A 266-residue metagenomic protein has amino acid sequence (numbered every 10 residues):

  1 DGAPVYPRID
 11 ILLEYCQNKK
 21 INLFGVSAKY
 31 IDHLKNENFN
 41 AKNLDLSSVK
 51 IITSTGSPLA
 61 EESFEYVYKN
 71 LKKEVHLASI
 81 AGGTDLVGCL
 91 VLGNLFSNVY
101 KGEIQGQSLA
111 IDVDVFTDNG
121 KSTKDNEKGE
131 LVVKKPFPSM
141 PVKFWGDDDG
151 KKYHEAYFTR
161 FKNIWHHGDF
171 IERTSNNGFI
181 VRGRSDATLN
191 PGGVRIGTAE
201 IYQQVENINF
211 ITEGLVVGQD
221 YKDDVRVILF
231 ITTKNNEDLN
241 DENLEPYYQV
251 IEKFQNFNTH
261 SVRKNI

Functional and structural regions predicted by a protein language model:
D1-P4, H33, A78: Short beta-strand->loop structural element characteristic of the AMP-binding/adenylate-forming
D1-Y15, I196-I201: ATP-dependent adenylate-forming carboxylate-activation enzymes
L13, I21-G25, K35-V99, D112 (+1 more regions): Gly/Ser/Thr-rich phosphate-binding loop
Q17, F24, K35, F137 (+2 more regions): AMP-binding/adenylate-forming catalytic core of the ANL superfamily
K29-D32, S139: Alpha-helix/helix-capping structural signal
E103-A110, W165: Short coil-to-beta-strand transition motifs
Q107-S108, K121-F161: Conserved ATP/PPi-binding loop(s) of AMP-dependent carboxylate-activating enzymes
D114-V115, E172: Hydrophobic beta-strand positions
